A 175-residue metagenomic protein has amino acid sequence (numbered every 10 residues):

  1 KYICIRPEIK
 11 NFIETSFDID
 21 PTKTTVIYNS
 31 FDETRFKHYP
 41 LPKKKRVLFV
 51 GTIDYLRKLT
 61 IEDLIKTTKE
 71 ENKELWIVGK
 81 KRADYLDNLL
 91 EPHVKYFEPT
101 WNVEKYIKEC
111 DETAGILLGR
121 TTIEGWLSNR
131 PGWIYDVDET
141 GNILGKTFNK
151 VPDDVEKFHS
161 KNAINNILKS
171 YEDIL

Functional and structural regions predicted by a protein language model:
K1-K23: A short, active-site helix/loop in glycosyltransferases that binds the activated sugar's phosphate group
E8, I27-S30: Carbohydrate-associated surface elements
T34-L48, E70, D173: Nucleotide-sugar donor-binding and catalytic loop/hinge architecture of NDP-sugar-dependent glycosyltransferases
R46-N88: Conserved catalytic-core segment of nucleotide-activated headgroup transferases in glycan assembly
K80-A83, V94-I107, L118-R120: Conserved active-site histidine-acidic residue motif and adjacent donor-binding/catalytic loop of glycosyltransferases
K108-R120, R130-P131: Acidic donor-binding loop of glycosyltransferase active sites
R120-K157: Catalytic binding pocket for nucleotide-activated donors in carbohydrate/polymer assembly enzymes
K146-L175: A charged, aromatic-enriched C-terminal amphipathic alpha-helix characteristic of glycosyltransferases across folds
